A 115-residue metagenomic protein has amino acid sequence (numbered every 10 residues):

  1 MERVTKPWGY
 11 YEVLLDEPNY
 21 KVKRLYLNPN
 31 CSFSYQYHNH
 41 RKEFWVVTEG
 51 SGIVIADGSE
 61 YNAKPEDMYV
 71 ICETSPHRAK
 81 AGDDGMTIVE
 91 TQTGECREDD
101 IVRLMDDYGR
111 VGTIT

Functional and structural regions predicted by a protein language model:
M1-K42: A short glycine-rich, His/Asp/Glu-containing loop-to-beta-strand
M1-K6, R78-T115: Double-stranded beta-helix
K23, F33, S59-Y61, D100-V102: Short beta-strand segments
R24, F44, I53, M68 (+1 more regions): Short, surface-exposed charged micro-motifs
C31, H40-R41, S59, S75 (+1 more regions): A generic "binding-loop/recognition-motif" signal
H40-I53, D57-G58: Glycine- and acidic-residue-biased ligand/ion/polar-headgroup-sensing regions
G58-P76: Short acidic-glycine-tyrosine-enriched beta hairpin
